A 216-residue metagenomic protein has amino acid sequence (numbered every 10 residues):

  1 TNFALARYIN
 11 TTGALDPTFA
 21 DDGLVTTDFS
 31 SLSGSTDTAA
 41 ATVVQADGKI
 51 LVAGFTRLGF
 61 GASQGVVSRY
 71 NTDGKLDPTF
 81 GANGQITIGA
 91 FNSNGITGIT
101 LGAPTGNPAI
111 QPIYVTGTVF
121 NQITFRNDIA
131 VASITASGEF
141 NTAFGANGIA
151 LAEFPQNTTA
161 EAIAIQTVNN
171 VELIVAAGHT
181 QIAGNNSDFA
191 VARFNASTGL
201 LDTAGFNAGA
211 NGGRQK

Functional and structural regions predicted by a protein language model:
T1-K216: A sequence-level/structural motif corresponding to short, flexible coil/turn segments enriched in small polar residues
